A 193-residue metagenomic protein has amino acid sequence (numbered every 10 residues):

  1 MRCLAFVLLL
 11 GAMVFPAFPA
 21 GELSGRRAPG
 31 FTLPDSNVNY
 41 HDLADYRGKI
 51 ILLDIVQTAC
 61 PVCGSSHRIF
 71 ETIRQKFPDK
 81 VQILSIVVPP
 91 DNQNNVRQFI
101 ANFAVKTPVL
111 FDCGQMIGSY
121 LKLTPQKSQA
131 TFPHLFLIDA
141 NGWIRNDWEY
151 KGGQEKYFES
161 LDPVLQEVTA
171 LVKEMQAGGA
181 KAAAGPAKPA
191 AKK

Functional and structural regions predicted by a protein language model:
A5-P16: Bacterial N-terminal signal peptides
F18-L43: N-terminal "domain-start" segment that seeds a small globular fold
H41-G64: Short active-site neighborhood of thiol/selenol oxidoreductases, capturing the structured segment around
A44, L121, N146-W148: Short hydrophobic alpha-helix segments
L52-L53, I83, L135: Hydrophobic beta-strand anchors of alpha/beta hydrolase catalytic cores
G64-A104, Q115-Y120: Structural microenvironment flanking redox-active thiols in thiol-disulfide oxidoreductases
I100-F132, I138: Short, internal strand/loop/helix patches that form the active-site neighborhood or redox-interaction surface
F132-K193: Thiol-/selenol-based redox modules, centered on thioredoxin-like and closely related oxidoreductase domains
